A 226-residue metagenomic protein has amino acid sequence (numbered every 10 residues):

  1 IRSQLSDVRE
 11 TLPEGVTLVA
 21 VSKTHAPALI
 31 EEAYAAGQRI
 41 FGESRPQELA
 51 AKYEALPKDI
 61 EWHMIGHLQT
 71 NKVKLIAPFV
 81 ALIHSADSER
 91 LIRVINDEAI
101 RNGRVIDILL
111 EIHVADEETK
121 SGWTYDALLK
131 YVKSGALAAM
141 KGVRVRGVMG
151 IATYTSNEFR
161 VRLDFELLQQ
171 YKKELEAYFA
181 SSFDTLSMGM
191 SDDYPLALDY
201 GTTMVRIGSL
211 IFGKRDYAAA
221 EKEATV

Functional and structural regions predicted by a protein language model:
I1-Y171, L175-D192, L198-Y200, F212: Conserved alpha/beta-domain cores
G42, V205-R206: Paired acidic/hydrophobic, glycine-rich loop segments that form the ligand-binding mouth/hinge of periplasmic-binding
P195-D199, I207, I211-A218, V226: Expand to "…catalyze enediolate/carbanion chemistry for C-C bond making/breaking, isomerization, decarboxylation
